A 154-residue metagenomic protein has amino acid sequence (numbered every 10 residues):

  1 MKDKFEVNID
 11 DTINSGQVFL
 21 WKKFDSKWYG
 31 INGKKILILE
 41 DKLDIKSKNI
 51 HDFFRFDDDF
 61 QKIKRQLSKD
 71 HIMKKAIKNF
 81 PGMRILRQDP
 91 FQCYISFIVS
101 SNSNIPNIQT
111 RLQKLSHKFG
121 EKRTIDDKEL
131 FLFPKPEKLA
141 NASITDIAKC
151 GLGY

Functional and structural regions predicted by a protein language model:
M1-Y154: HhH-family (HhH-GPD) DNA N-glycosylase catalytic core used in base-excision repair
